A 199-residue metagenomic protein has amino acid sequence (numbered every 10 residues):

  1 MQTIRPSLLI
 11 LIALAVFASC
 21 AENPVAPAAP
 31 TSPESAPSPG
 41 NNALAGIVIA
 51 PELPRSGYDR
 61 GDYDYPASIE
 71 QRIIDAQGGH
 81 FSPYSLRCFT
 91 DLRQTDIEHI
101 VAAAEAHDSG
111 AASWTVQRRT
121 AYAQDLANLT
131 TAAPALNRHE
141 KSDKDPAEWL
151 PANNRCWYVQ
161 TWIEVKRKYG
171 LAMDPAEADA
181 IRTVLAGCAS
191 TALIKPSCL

Functional and structural regions predicted by a protein language model:
M1-L9: Bacterial N-terminal signal peptides that target proteins for export
M1-Q2, G61, L150: A general boundary/transition motif marking the beginning of the first structured unit of a protein
V16-S19: C-terminal motif of bacterial Sec signal peptides marking the signal peptidase cleavage site
A21-A36: Short, low-complexity, disordered segments immediately C-terminal to signal peptides in bacterial exported proteins
N23-V25, N137-L199: C-terminal, well-folded lobe of enzymatic/effector domains
E34-S38, K195-P196: Low-complexity, Pro/Thr/Ser/Gly/Ala-rich linker/spacer regions in secreted, extracellular modular proteins
A36-K141: Betabetaalpha-Me/HNH-type nuclease active-site subdomain
